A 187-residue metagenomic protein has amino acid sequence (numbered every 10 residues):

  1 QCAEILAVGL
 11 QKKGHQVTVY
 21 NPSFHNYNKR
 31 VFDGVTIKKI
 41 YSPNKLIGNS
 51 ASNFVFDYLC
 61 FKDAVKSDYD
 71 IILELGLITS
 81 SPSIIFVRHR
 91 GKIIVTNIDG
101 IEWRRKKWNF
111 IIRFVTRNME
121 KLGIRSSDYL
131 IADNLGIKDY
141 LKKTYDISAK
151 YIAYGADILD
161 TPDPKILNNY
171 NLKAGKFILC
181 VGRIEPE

Functional and structural regions predicted by a protein language model:
Q1-S23, S67: N-terminal subdomain of nucleotide-sugar transferases
L6, K62-V65, I112-L130, D139: Membrane-proximal helix-turn-helix segments that form the acceptor-binding/catalytic region of lipid-linked
K12, V17, S23-S50, K92: Conserved nucleotide-sugar phosphate-binding/catalytic loop shared by glycosyltransferases and other
D33-K62, K106-I112: A short, charged, and often flexible helix/loop element on the N-terminal side of the glycosyltransferase catalytic
S52-V65, Y69-D99: An aromatic- and histidine-rich active-site surface loop
V55, I93, W103-L122, S126 (+1 more regions): Nucleotide-sugar donor phosphate/pyrophosphate-binding loop at the beta->alpha transition of glycosyltransferases
G136, G155: Carbohydrate-associated surface elements
N168-E187: Conserved donor-binding/catalytic core segment of Leloir-type glycosyltransferases
